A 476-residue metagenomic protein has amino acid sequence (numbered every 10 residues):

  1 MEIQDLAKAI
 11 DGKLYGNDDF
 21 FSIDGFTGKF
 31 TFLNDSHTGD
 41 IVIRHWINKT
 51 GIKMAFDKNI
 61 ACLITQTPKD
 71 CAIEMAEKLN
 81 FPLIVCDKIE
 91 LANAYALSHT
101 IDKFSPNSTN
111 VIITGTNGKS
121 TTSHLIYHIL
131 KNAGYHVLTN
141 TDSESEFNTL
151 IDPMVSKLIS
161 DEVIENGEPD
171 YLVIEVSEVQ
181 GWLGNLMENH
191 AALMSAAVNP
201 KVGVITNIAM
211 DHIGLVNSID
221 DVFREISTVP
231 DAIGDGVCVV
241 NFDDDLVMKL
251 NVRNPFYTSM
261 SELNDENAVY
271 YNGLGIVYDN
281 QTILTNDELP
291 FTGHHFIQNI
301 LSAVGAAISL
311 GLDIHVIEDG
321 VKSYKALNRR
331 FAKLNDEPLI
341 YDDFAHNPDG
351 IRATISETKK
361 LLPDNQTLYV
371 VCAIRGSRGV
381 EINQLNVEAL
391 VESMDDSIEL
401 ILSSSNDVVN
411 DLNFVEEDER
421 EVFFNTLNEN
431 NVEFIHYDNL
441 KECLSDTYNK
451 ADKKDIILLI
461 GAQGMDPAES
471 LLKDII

Functional and structural regions predicted by a protein language model:
M1-Y15, S36-I41, I47, F81 (+8 more regions): ATP-dependent carboxylate-amine ligase
M1-Y95, H99, T292, T367: N-terminal leader/targeting and accessory segments in enzymes
L6, D40, A55, A96 (+9 more regions): Residue-level signal for inorganic ion chemistry
N34, K53-M54, D220, S227 (+3 more regions): Alpha-helical segments flanking ligand/cofactor-binding loops in enzyme cores
I52, F56, I73, Y127 (+3 more regions): Generic hydrophobic/aromatic pocket-lining and core-packing "Φ" positions
Q66-P68, V176, N207, F242 (+2 more regions): Short secondary-structure boundary segments
A72, E165-P169, V173, N199-I340 (+3 more regions): Acidic, Mg2+-coordinating active-site environments of NTP-dependent enzymes
A92-V240, L246-N254: Phosphate-binding loop of NTP-binding sites
